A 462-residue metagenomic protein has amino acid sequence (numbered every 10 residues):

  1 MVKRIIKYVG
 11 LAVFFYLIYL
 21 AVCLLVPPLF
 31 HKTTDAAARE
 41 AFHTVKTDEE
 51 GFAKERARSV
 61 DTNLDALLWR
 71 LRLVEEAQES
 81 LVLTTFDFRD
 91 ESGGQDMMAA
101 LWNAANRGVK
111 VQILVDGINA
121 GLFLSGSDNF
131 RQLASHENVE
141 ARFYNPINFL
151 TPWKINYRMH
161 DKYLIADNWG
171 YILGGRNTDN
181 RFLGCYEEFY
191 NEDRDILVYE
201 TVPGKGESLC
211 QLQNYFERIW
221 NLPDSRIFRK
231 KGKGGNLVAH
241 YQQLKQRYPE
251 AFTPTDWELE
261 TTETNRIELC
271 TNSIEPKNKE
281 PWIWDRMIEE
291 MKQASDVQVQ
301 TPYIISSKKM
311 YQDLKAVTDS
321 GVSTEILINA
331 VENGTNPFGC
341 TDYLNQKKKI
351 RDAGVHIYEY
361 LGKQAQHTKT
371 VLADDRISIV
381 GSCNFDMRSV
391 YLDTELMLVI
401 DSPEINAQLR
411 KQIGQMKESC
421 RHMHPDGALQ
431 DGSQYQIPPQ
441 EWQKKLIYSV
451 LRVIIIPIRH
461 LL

Functional and structural regions predicted by a protein language model:
V2-E140, F149-H160, A166-L462: Charged, low-complexity intrinsically disordered terminal segments
R142-Y144: Lumenal/extracellular "mature" regions of secretory-pathway glycan-modifying transferases
